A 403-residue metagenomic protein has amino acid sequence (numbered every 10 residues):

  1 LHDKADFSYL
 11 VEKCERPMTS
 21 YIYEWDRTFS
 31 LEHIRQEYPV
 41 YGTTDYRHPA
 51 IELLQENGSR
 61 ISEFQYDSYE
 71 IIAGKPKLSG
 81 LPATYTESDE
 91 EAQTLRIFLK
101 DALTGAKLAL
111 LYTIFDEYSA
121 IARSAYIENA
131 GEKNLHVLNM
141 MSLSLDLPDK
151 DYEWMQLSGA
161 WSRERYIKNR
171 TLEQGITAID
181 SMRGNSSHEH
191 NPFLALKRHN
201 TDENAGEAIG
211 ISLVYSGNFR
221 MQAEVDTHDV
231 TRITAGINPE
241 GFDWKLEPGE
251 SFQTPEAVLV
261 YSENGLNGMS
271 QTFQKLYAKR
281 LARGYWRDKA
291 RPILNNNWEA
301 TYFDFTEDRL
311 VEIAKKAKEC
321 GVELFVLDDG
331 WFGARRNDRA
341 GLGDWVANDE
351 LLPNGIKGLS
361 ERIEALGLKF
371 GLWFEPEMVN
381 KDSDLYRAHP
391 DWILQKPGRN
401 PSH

Functional and structural regions predicted by a protein language model:
L1-E224, E240: Polysaccharide-binding surfaces and accessory modules of carbohydrate-active proteins
S59-Y66, W244-E263: Short Pro-Gly-centered flexible turn/kink motifs
F115, L259-P292: Terminal connector regions
A130, Y261-S262, E377-V379: Short coil/turn motifs at secondary-structure junctions
A223-V225, I237, N264-L266: Conserved mixed alpha/beta catalytic, RNA-binding, or beta-rich assembly cores of soluble enzyme, regulatory
T227-E247: Short acidic, Pro/Gly- and aromatic-enriched capping/linker segments at domain boundaries
W286-H403: Aromatic-lined carbohydrate-binding/catalytic grooves of carbohydrate-active enzymes
